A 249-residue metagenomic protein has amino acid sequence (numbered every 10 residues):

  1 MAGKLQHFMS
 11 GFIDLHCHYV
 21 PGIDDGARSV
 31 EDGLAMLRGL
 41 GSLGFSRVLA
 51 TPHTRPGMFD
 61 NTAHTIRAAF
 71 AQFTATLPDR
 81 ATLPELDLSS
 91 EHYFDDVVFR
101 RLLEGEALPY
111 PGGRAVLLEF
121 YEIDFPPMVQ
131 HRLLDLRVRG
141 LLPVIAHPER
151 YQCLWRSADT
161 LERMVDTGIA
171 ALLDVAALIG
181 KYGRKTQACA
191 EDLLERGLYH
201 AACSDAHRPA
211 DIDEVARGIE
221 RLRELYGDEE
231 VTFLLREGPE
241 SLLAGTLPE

Functional and structural regions predicted by a protein language model:
M1-A81: An N-terminally biased module of ancient metal coordination in phosphate/nucleic-acid-related enzymes
A2-K4, A216, E220-E249: Mid-to-C-terminal alpha-helical segments outside catalytic/metal-binding sites
I13-L15, V48-T51, D87-E91, V144-A146 (+2 more regions): Active-site neighborhood of phospho(di)ester-bond hydrolases with catalytic His/Asp-centered motifs
H18-V20, H53-T54, S89-Y93, Y121-I123 (+4 more regions): Active-site beta-loop-alpha junctions enriched in small/polar residues
G41, R137, V165, L194-E195: Non-catalytic positions within long, well-ordered alpha-helices that form the structural scaffold/packing of enzyme
F59-L172: Extended substrate/RNA-proximal surfaces in nucleic-acid metabolism proteins
I179-G183, A210-V215, L243: Short active-site-adjacent structural elements
R196-E214: Short acidic/histidine-rich active-site segments
